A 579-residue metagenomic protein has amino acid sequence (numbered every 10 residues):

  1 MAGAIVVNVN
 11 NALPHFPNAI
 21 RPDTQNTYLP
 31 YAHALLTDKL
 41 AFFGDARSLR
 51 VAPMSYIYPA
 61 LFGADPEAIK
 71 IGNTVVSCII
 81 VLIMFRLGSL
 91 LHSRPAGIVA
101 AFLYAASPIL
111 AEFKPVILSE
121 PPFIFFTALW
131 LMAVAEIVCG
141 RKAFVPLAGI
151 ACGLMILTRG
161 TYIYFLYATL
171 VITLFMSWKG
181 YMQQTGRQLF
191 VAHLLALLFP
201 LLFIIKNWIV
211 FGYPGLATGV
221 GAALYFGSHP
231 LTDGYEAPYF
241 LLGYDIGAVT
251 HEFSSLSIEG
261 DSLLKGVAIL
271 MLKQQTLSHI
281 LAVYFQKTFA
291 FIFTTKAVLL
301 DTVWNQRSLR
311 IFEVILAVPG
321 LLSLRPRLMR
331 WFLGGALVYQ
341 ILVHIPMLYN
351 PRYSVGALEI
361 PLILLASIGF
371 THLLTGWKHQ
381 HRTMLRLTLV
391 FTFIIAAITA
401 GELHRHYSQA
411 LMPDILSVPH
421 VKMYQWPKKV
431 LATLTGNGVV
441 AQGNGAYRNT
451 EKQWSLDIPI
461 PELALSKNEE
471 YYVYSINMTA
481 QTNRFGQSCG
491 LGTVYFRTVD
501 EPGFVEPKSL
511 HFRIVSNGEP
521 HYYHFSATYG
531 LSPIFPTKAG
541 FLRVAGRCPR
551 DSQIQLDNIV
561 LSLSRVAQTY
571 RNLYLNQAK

Functional and structural regions predicted by a protein language model:
A4-V7, G97-P108, E112, F125 (+2 more regions): Short helix- or helix-capping micro-motifs that position conserved polar/aromatic residues at function-defining sites
N11-Y31, L40-Y58, A64-E67, P214-T218 (+3 more regions): Extracytoplasmic catalytic/substrate-binding loops of multi-pass membrane glycan-assembly enzymes
E67-A68, L270-L337: Membrane-interface anchor segments at the N-terminal boundary of transmembrane helices in multi-pass membrane enzymes
I71-L91, L129, I315-P319: Transmembrane-helix motifs of polytopic, lipid-linked glycan transferases
M84-A106, I124-F125, C139-A143, L147 (+1 more regions): Transmembrane-helix signature of polytopic, membrane-embedded enzymes that assemble or transfer cell-envelope glycans
L91-R94, W130-L147, M155, L174-Q183: Membrane-interface transmembrane helices that cradle and orient dolichyl/undecaprenyl
P115-F123: Short acidic/glycine- and proline-prone juxtamembrane loop motifs at membrane-interface regions of multi-pass membrane
W208-F289: Membrane-proximal stem/loop segments at transmembrane-domain junctions that anchor or position
